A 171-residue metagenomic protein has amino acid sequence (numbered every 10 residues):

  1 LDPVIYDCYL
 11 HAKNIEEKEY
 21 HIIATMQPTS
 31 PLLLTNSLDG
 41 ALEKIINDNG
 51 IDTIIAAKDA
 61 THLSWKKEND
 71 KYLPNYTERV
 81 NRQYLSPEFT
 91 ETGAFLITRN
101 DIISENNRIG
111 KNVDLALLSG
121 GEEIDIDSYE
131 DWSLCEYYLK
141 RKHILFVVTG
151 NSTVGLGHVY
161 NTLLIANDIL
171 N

Functional and structural regions predicted by a protein language model:
L1-E16, I23: Glycine/small-residue-rich loop that forms an oxyanion/phosphate-binding "nest" at active or ligand-binding sites
D2-C8, P28-S119: Conserved core of the sugar-phosphate nucleotidyltransferase
K18-P31: Short beta-strand-to-loop acidic/aromatic patch adjacent to the donor-nucleotide binding site
K18-Y20, G50-I51, K140-K142: Short, high-confidence coil segments that cap the C-terminus of an alpha-helix and link into the following beta-strand
M26, A56, V147-T149: Short hydrophobic segments within beta-strands
S104-L117, E122-I124, Y129-H143: Catalytic donor-sugar/metal-binding loop of nucleotide-sugar-dependent glycosyltransferases
G150-N161: A short, glycine/small-residue-rich beta-strand->loop->alpha-helix junction that serves as a flexible
V159-I169: Short amphipathic alpha-helix
